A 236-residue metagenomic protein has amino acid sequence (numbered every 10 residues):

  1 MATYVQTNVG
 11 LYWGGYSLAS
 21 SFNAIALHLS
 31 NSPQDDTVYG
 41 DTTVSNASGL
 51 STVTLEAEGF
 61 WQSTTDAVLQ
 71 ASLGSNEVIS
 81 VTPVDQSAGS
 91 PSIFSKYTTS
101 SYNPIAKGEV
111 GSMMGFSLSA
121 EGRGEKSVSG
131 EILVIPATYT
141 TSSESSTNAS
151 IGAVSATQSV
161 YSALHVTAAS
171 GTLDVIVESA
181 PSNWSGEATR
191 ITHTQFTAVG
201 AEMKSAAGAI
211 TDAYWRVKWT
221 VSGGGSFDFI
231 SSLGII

Functional and structural regions predicted by a protein language model:
M1-E58, Q62, S90-E121, K126-E131 (+1 more regions): Solvent-exposed edge beta-strands and adjacent loop segments that serve as assembly or binding interfaces
V9-L11, N76-G89: Short conserved beta-strand and strand-loop elements enriched in small hydrophobics with frequent Asp/Gly
S63-D66, H165-L173, W184, S222-F227: Extended, low-complexity, turn-rich repeat/linker tracts enriched in Gly/Pro/Ser/Thr and Asp/Glu that occur
M113-G115, T157-S162, G208-D228: Noncatalytic modules at the cell exterior or secretory-pathway interfaces, chiefly beta-strand-rich lectin/adhesion
F116, S129-E131, G223-I236: Edge beta-strands of jelly-roll/beta-sandwich modules across compartments, strongly enriched in secreted/luminal
T147-Q158, V166-A168, S205-I210: Extracellular and analogous surface-interaction loops
D174-E178: Beta-strand signatures of extracellular beta-sandwich domains
A188-A198: Solvent-exposed serine/threonine-rich low-complexity stretches and specific carbohydrate-binding patches
